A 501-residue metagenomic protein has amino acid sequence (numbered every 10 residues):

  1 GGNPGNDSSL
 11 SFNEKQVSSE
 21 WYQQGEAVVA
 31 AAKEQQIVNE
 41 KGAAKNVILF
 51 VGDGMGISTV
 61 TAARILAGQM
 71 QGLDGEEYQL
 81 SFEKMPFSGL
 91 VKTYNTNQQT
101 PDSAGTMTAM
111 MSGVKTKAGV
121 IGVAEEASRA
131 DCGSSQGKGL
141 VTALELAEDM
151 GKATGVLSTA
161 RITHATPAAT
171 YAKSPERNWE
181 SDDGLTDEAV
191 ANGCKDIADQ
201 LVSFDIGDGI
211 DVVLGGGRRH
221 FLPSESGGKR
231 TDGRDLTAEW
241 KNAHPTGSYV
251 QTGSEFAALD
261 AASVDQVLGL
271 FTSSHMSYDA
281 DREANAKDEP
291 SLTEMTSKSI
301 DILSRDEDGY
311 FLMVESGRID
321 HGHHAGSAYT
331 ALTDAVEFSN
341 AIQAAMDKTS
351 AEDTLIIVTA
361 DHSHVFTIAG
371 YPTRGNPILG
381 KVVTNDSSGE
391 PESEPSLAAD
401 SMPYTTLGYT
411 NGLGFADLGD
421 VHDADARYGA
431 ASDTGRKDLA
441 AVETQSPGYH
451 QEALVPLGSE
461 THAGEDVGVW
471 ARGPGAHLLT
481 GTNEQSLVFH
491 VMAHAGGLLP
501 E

Functional and structural regions predicted by a protein language model:
G1-K41, D149: Short glycine- and acidic-rich boundary segments immediately preceding or forming the N-terminal edge of structured
K15-E26, E40-K45, M55-T61, I65-T108 (+1 more regions): A post-motif C-terminal structural segment
L49-F50, V156, V358: Structural beta-sheet core signal
M111-G113, E145-G151, K348: Alpha-helix C-terminal capping segments
T116-G119: Intrinsically disordered, low-complexity repeat regions that act as multivalent interaction hubs in eukaryotic
G122-G137: His/Cys-centered metal/cofactor-coordination and adjacent catalytic loops
S135, D149, G496-G497, E501: Marks the mature luminal ectodomains of secretory-pathway proteins
G139, L144-E145, D149-A169: Glycine-rich phosphate/pyrophosphate-binding loops and their adjacent beta-strand/loop elements at enzyme active sites
